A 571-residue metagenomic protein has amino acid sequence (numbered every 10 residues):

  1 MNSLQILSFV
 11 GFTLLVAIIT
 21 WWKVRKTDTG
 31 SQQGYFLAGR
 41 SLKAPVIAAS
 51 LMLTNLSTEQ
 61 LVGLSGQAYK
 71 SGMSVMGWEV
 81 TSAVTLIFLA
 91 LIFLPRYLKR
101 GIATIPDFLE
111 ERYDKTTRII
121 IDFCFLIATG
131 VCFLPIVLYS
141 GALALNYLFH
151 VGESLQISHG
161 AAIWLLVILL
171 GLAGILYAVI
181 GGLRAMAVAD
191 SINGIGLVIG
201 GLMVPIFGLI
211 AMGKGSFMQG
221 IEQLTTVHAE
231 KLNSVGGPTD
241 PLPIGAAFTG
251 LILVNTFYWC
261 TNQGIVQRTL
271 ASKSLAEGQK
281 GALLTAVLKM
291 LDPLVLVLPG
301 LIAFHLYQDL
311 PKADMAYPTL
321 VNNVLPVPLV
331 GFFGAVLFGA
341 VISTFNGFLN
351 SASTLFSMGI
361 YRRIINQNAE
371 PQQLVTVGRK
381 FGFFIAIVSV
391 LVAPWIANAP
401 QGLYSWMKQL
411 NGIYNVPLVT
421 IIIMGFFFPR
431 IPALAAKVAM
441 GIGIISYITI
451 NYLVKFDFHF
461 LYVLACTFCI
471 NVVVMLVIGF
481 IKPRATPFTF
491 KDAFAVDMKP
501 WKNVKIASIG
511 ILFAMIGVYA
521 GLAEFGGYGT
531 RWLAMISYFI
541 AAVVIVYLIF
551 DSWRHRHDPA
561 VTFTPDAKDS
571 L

Functional and structural regions predicted by a protein language model:
M1-L571: Membrane-embedded helix-loop-helix hairpins and adjacent transmembrane boundary segments in multi-pass transporters
